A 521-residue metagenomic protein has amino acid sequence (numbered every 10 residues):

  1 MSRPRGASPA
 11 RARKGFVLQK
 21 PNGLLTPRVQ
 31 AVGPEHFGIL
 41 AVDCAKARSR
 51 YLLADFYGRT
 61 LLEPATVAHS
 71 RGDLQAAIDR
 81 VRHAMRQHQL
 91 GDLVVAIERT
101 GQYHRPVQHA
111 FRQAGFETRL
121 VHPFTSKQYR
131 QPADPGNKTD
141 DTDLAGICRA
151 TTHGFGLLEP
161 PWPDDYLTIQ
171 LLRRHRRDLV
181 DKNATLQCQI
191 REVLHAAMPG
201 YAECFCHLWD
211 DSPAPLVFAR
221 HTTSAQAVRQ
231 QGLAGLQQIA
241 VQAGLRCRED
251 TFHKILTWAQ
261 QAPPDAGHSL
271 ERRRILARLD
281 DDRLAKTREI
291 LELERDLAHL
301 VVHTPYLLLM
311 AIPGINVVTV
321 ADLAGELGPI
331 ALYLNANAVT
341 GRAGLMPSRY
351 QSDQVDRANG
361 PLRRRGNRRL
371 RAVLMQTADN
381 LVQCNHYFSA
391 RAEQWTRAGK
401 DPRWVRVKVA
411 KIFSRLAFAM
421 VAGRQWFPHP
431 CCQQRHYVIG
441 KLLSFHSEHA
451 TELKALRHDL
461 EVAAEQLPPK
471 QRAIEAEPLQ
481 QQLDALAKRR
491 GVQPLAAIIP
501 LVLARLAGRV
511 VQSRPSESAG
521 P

Functional and structural regions predicted by a protein language model:
S2-P521: A detector of single, family-specific signature residues that are central to catalytic or substrate-handling motifs
